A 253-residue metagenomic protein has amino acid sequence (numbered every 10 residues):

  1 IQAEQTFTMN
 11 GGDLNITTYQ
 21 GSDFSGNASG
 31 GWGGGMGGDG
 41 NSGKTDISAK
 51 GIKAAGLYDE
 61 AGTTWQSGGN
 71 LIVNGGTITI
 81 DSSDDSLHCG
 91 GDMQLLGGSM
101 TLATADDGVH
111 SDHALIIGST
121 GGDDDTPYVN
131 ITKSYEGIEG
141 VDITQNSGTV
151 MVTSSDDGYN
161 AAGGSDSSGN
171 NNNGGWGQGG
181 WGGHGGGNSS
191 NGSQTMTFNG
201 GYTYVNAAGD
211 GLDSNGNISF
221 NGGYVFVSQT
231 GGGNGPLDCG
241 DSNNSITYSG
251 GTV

Functional and structural regions predicted by a protein language model:
I1-V253: A composition-driven surface/loop motif
